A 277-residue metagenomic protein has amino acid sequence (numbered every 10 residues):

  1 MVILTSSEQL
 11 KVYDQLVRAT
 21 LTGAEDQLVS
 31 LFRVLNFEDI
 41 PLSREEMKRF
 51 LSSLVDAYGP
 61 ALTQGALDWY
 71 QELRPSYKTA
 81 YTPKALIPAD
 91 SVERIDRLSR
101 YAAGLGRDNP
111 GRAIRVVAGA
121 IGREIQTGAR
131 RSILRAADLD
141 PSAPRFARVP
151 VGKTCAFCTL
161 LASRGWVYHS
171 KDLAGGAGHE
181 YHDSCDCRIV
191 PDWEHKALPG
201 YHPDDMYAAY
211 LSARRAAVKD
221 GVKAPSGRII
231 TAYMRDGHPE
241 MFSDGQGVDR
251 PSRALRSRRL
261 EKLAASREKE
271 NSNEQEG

Functional and structural regions predicted by a protein language model:
M1-H182, D192-G277: Domain-core detector
